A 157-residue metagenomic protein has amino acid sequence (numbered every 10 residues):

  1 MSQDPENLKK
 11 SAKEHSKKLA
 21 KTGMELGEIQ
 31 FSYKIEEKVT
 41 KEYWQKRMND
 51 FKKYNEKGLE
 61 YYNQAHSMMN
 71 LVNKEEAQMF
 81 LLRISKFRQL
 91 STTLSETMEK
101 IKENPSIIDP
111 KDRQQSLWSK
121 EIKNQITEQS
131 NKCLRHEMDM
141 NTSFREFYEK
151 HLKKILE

Functional and structural regions predicted by a protein language model:
S2-E157: Long, low-complexity or tandemly repetitive, helically biased scaffold regions used for multimeric assembly/adhesion
